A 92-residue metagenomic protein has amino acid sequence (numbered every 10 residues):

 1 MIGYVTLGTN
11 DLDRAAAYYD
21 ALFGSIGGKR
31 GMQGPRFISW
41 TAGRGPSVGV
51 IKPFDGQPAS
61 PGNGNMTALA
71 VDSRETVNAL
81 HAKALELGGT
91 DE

Functional and structural regions predicted by a protein language model:
M1-G3: Extreme N-terminal starter segment of soluble prokaryotic enzymes
V5, A17-Y18, F54, R74: Generic hydrophobic-segment detector
V5, N10, R30, R36 (+4 more regions): Compositionally biased, intrinsically disordered low-complexity regions
L7-S47: Core segments of cupin and vicinal oxygen chelate
T9-R14, L69-E92: Vicinal oxygen chelate
I26-Q33, D55-Q57, E75, A79 (+1 more regions): Long, contiguous binding/interaction regions
T41-A79: Long, continuous compositionally biased terminal/linker segments
